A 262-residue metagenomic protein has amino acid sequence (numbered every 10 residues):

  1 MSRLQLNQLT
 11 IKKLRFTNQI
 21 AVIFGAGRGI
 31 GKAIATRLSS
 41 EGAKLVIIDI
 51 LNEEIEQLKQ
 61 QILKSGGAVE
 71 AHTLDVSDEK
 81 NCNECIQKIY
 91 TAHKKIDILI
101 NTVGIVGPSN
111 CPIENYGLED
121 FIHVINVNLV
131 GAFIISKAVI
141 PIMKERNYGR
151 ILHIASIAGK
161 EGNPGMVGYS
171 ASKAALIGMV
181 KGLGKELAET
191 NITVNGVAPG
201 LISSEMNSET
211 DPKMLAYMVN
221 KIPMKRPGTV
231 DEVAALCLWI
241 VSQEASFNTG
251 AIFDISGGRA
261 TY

Functional and structural regions predicted by a protein language model:
S2-K12, N110, E161, N220 (+2 more regions): Short C-terminal tail/terminal secondary-structure segment of NAD(P)H-dependent dehydrogenase/reductase domains
L14-V46: Canonical Rossmann dinucleotide-binding motif of NAD(H)/NADP(H)-dependent dehydrogenases/reductases, specifically
S109-I113, G117-I122, N207, M214 (+1 more regions): Substrate-binding pocket helix/loop in short-chain dehydrogenase/reductase
E114-F133, Y148, L152, L176 (+1 more regions): Catalytic Tyr-X3-Lys loop
F133, Y148, P227-I255, A260: C-terminal substrate-recognition "lid" of short-chain dehydrogenase/reductases
S136, S172, V180: Active-site helix of classical SDR
P141, K185-E189, S246: Alpha-helical segment proximal to the catalytic Tyr-Lys
S156: Residue(s) in the substrate-gating loop at a strand-loop-helix junction that position the organic substrate next
